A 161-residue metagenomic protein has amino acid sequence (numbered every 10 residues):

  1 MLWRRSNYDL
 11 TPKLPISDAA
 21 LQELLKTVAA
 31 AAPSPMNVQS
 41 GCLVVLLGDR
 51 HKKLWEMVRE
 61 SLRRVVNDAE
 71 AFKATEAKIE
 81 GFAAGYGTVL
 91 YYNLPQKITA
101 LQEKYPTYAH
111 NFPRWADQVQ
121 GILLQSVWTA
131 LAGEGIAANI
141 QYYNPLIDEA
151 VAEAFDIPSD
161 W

Functional and structural regions predicted by a protein language model:
M1-G87: N-terminal amphipathic, basic helical "cap/leader" segment at the start of enzyme domains
V28-A29, Y105-A152: Small-aliphatic-rich amphipathic alpha-helix that forms the alpha element of a beta-alpha
W55-M57, I98-K104: Short, conserved acidic/polar surface loops in the N-terminal third of protein domains
R64-D68, Q102-F112, F155: Short, surface-exposed loop/helix-turn segments at secondary-structure junctions that function as lids/hinges flanking
A84-G87, I136, S159-W161: Short coil/turn connectors at secondary-structure junctions
Y92-K97: Short glycine-enriched loops at secondary-structure junctions
E149-W161: Short terminal or interdomain "cap/linker" segment that borders an active site or interface and mediates
